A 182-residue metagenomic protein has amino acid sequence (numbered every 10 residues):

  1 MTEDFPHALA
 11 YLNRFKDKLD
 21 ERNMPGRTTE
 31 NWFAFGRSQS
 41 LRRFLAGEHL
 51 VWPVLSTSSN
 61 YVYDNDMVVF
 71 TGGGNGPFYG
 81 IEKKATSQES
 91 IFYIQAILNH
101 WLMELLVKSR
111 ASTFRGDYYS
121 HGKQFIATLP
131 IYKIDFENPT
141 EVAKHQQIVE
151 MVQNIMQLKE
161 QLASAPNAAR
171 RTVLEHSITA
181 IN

Functional and structural regions predicted by a protein language model:
M1-Q146: Polybasic, glycine- and aromatic-enriched phosphate-binding surface used to engage nucleic acids
I131-N182: Non-catalytic DNA-recognition/assembly elements of restriction-modification systems
